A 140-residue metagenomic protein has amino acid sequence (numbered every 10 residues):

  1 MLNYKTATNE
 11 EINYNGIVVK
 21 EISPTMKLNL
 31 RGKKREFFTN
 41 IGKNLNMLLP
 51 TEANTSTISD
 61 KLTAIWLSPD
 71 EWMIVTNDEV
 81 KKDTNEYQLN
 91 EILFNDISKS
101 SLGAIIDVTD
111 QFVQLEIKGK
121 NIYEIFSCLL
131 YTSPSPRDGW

Functional and structural regions predicted by a protein language model:
M1-S59: Acidic, proline/glycine-enriched N-terminal capping motif
V19-K34, V108-F126: Short glycine-/aliphatic-rich beta-strand segments at the starts of folded cytosolic domains
F38-T39, T84, I125-F126: Short helix/loop capping segments that flank catalytic or ligand/cofactor-binding pockets
G42-V75, K82-I97: A glycine-rich, hydrophobic loop/mini-helix early in the fold
N77-K82, K120-I122: Helix N-cap motif at beta-to-alpha junctions
I92, I125-C128: A short secondary-structure junction signal
S100-T109: Conserved short beta-strand edge segments in small beta-sheet-based binding/regulatory domains
Y131-W140: Single conserved hydrophobic/aromatic residue that forms the stacking wall/gate of nucleotide- or nucleobase-binding
